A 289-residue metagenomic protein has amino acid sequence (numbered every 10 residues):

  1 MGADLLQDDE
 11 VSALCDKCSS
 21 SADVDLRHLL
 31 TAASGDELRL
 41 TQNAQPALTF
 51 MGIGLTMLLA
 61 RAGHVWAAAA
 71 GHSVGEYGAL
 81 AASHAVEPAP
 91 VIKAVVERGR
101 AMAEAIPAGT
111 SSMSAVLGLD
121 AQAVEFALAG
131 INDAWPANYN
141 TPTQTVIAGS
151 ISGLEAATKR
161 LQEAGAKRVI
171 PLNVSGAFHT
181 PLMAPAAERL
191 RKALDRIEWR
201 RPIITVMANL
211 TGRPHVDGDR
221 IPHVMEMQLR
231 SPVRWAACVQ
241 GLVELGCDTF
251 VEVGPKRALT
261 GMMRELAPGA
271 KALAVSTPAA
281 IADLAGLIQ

Functional and structural regions predicted by a protein language model:
M1-A70, I147: Helix-rich "cap/lid" substructures immediately adjacent to catalytic or cofactor-binding pockets
M1-D4, A82-S83, K159, G261-E265 (+1 more regions): Short amphipathic alpha-helical segments
D4-D9, E87, P268-G269: Glycine-rich, phosphate-binding/catalytic loops in enzymes
S19-L26, S34, A82-P232: Alpha/beta catalytic cores of group-transfer enzymes, especially the acyltransferase/condensing modules of polyketide
M51-A69, M227-Q289: Flexible, low-complexity segments
G52, A67-G75, A79, E87: Gly/Ala-rich beta-loop-alpha elbow adjacent to hydrolase catalytic centers
G63, S73, G165, E198 (+1 more regions): Conserved functional loop/turn residues at catalytic and ligand-binding sites
V74, S150, V253-P255: Glycine-rich beta-strand-to-loop/alpha-helix junction loops that act as flexible
